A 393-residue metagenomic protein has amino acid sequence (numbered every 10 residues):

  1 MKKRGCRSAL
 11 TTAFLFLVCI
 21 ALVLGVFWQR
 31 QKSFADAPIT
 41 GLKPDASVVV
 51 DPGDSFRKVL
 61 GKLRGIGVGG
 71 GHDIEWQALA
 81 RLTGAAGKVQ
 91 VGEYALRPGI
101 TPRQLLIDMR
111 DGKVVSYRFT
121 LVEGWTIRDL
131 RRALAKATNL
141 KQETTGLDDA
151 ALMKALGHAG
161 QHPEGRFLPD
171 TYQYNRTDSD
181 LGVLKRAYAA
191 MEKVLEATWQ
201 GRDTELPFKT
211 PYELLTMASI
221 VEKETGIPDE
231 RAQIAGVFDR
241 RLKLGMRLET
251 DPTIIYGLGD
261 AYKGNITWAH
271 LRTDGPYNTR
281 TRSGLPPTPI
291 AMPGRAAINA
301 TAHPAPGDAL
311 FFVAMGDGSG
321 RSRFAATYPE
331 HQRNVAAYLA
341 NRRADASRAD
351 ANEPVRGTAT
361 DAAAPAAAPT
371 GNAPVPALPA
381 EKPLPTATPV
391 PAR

Functional and structural regions predicted by a protein language model:
K2-K43: N-terminal type II signal-anchor transmembrane helix that functions as the membrane-insertion/stop-transfer segment
F14-V18, D45, A86-V89, W125-R128 (+3 more regions): Short low-complexity stretches enriched in small and charged residues
V18-V23, E93-I100, V237, L242-E249: Short N-terminal signal/transit or membrane-insertion segments and the immediately adjacent low-complexity/disordered
C19-V23, G67-V68, V91-E93, E143-G146 (+2 more regions): N-terminal start-of-chain detector that recognizes signal peptides and the immediate post-cleavage beginning
W28-T198: Signal peptide-directed extracytoplasmic domains
S55, T138-K141, K154-R393: Bacterial extracytoplasmic/cell-wall-associated proteins, especially those involved in peptidoglycan
